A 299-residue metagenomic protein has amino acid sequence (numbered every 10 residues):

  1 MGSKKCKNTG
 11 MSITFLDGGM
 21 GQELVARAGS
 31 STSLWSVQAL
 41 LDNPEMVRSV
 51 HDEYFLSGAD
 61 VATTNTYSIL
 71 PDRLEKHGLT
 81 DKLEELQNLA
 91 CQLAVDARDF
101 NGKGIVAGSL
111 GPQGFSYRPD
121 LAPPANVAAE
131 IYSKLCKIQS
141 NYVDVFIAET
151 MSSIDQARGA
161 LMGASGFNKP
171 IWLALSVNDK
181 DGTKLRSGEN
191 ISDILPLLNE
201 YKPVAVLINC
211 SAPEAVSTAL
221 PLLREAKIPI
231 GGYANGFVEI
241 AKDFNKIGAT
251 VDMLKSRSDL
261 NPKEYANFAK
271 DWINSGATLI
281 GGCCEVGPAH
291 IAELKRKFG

Functional and structural regions predicted by a protein language model:
M1-G299: Domain-level signal for soluble alpha/beta catalytic cores
